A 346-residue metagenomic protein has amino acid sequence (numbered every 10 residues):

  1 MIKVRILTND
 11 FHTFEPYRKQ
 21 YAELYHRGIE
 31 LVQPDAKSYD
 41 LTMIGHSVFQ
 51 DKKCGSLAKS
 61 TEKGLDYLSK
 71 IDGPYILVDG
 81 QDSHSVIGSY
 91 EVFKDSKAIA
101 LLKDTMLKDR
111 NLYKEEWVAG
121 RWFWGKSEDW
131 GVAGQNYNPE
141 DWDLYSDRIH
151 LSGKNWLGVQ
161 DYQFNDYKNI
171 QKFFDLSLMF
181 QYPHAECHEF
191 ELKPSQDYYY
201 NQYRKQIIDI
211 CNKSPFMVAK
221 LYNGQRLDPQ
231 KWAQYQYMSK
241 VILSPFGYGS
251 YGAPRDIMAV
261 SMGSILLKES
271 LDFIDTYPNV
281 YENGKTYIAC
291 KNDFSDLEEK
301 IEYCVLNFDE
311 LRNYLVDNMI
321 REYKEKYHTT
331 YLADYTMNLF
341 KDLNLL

Functional and structural regions predicted by a protein language model:
I2-E30, A36-P254, K268-I274, P278-N279: Nucleotide-sugar donor-binding catalytic core of glycosyltransferases
H26-V32, L221-L227, T286, I301-L306 (+1 more regions): Short, exposed beta-strand "edge-strand" segments with a Pro/Gly-rich flavor and a Y/T-containing core
A233-L346: Catalytic binding pocket for nucleotide-activated donors in carbohydrate/polymer assembly enzymes
